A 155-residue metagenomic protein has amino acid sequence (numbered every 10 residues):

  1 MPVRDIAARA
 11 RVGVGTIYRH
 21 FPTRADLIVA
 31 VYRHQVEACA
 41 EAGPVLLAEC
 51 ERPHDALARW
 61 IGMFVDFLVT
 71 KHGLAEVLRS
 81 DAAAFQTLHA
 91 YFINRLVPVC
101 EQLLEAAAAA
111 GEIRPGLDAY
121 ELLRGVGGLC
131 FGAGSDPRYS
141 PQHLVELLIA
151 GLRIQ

Functional and structural regions predicted by a protein language model:
M1-D26: Helix-turn-helix
D5, D55-M63, E121-G125, H143 (+1 more regions): Amphipathic alpha-helical interaction segments
I28-Q35: Alpha-helical DNA-contacting segments of helix-turn-helix folds
A30, E41-T70, A84-F85: Hydrophobic alpha-helical connector segments
Q35, C39, P53, W60-F64 (+3 more regions): Hydrophobic/aromatic residues within well-ordered alpha-helical segments
R59, V65-V99, G128-S135: Short secondary-structure transition hinges
P98, Q102-A110, G116, G125-G128 (+1 more regions): C-terminal peripheral helix-coil segments that are non-catalytic and often amphipathic
